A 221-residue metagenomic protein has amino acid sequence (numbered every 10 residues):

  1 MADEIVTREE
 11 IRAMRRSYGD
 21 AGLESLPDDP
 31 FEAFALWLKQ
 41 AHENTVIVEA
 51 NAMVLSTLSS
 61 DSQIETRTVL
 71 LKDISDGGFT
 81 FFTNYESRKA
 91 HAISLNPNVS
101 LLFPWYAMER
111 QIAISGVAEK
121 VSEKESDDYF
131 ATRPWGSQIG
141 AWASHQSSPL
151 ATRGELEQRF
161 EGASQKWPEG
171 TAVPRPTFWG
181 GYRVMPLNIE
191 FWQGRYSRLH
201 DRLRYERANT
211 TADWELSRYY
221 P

Functional and structural regions predicted by a protein language model:
M1-P221: Binding-site signature for planar aromatic cofactors or substrates
